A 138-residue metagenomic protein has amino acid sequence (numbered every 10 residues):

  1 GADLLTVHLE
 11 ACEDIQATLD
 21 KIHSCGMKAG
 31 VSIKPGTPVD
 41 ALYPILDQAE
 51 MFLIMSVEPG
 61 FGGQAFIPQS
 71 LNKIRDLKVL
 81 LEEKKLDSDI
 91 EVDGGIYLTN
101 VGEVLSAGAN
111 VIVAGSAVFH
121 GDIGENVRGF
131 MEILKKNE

Functional and structural regions predicted by a protein language model:
G1-D89: Conserved anion-binding
E10-E13, L53-Q64, A107-V127: Glycine-rich phosphate-binding active-site loops on the catalytic face of alpha/beta enzymes
T37-A49, G94-I112: Catalytic cores of alpha/beta
F52, L77, D93, V104 (+2 more regions): Conserved, mostly hydrophobic/aromatic
I67, L71, L98, H120 (+1 more regions): Electropositive phosphate-/nucleotide-binding environments in soluble metabolic enzymes
K73-L77, I123-F130: Extended, non-catalytic scaffold segments that flank or surround catalytic motifs
K78-L81, L134, E138: Conserved hydrophobic residues forming the short capping helix/wall of the S-adenosyl-L-methionine
